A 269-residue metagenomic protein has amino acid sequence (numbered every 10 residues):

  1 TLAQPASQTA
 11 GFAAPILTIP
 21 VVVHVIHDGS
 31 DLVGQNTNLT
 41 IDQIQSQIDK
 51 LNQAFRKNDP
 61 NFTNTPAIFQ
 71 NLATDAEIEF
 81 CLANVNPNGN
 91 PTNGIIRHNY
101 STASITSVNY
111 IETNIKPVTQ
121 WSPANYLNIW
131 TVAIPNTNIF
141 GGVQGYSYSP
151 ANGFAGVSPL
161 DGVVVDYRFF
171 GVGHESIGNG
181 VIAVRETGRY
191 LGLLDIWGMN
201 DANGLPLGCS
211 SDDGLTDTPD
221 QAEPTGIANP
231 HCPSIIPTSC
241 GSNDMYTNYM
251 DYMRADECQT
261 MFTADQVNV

Functional and structural regions predicted by a protein language model:
L2-T9, N114, Y148-A151, S234-I236: Alpha-helical scaffolding within the catalytic cores of extracellular/periplasmic polymer-degrading hydrolases
P5-N52, V132, G156: Fold-level signature of zinc-dependent metallopeptidase catalytic domains
P15-P20, E77, Y126, P159-L160 (+1 more regions): A structure-centric signal for secondary-structure junctions around beta-strands
H24-D28, R168, M253-A255: Short strand-loop junctions, especially beta-strand C-caps/beta-turns that link beta-sheets to coils or alpha-helices
G29-I41, K116, V172-I177, D256-C258: Second-shell loop/turn segments in exported
T40, I44-Q47, N179-A183, T263-V269: Stable alpha-helical elements in mature extracytoplasmic
S46-N229: Metzincin-family zinc-dependent endopeptidase catalytic domain
A202-V269: Replace "(M1/M4/M9/M12/WLM)" with "(e.g., M1/M4/M8/M9/M12/M26/WLM)" and add "not limited to" to clarify scope
